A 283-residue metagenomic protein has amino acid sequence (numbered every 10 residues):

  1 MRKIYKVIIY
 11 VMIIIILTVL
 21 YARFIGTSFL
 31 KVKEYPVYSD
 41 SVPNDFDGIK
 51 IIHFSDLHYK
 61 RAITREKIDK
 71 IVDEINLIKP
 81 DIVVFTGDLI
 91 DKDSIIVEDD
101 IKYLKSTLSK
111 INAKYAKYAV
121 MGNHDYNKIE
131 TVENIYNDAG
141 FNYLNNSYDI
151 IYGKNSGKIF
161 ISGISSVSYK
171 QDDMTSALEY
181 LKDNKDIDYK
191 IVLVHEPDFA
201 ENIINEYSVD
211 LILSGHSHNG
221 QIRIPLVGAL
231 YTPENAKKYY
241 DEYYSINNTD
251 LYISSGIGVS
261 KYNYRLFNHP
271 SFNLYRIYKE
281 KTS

Functional and structural regions predicted by a protein language model:
M1-D45: N-terminal membrane-anchoring alpha-helices
V19-A22, K33-Y38, Y180-L193, P197-F199 (+3 more regions): Extended recognition/assembly regions associated with phosphoester-bond processing machinery
D45-L144: Membrane-embedded segments
G48-H58, G157-V167, I191-V194, D250-S255: Active-site-proximal beta-strand elements of phosphoester/diester hydrolases
H58, I90, H124-D125, Y148-D149 (+4 more regions): Catalytic metal-binding/acid-base residues of hydrolase active sites
D81-I82, Y118, F141-N142, I159 (+2 more regions): Short, Asp-centered acidic motifs that coordinate Mg2+ and/or phosphate in catalytic or ligand-binding sites
N134, D138-F141, S147-Y148, G153-V194 (+2 more regions): Binuclear metal-dependent hydrolase catalytic cores centered on His/Asp/Glu-rich metal-binding motifs
P197-N273, T282: Conserved beta-sheet core of the metallophosphoesterase superfamily
